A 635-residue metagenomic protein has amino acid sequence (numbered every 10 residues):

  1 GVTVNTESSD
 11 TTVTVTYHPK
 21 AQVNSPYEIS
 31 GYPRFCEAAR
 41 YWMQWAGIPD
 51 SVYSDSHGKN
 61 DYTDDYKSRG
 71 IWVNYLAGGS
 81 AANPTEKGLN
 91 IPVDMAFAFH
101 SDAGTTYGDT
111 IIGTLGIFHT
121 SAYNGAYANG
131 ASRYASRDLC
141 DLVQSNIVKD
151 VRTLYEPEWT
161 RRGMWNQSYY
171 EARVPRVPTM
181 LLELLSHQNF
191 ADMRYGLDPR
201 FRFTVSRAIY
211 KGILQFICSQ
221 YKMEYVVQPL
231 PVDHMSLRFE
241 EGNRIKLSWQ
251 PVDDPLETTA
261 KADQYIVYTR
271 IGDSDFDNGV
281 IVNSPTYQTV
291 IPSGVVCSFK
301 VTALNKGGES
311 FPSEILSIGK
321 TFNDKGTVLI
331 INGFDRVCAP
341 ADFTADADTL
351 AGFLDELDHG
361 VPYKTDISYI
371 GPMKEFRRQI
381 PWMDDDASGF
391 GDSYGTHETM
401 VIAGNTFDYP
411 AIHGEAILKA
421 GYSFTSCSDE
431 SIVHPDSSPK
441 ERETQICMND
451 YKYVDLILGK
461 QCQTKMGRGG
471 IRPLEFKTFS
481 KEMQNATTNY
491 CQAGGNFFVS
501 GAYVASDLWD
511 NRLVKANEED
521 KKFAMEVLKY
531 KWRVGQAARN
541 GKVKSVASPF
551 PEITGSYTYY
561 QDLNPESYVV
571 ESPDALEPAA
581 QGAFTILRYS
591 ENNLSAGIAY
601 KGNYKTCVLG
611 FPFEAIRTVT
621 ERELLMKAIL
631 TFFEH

Functional and structural regions predicted by a protein language model:
G1-I112: Catalytic-core regions of hydrolytic enzymes
S80, M95-G125, Y155-K222, G610-A615: Active-site-adjacent mobile loop/cap segments within catalytic or ligand-binding domains
F216-T259, G307-G326: Pro/Thr/Ser/Gly-rich low-complexity, intrinsically disordered linker/stalk tracts
D277-S284: Short beta-strand segments within Ig-like beta-sandwich modules, predominantly Fibronectin type-III
Q288-E309: Beta-strand-rich modules
I315-Y451, I457, K627-H635: Aromatic-Pro/Gly-enriched surface loop or interdomain linker that acts as a lid/target-recognition segment
V328-F334, A341-F353, G395-E398, T444-R512 (+1 more regions): Short alpha-beta junction capping motif
K460-S567, S572, A583: A glycine-rich, often tryptophan-bearing local segment used as a flexible ligand/cofactor-contacting loop or short
